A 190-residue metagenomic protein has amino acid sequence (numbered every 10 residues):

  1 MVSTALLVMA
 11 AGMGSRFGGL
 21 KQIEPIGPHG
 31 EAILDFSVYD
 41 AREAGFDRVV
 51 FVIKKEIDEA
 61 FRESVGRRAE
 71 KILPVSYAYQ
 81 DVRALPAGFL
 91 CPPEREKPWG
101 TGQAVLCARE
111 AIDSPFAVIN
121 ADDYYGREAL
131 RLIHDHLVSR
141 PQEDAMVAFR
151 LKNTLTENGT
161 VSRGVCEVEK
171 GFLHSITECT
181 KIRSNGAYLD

Functional and structural regions predicted by a protein language model:
V2-G66, V75, Q80, S114: N-terminal glycine-rich phosphate-binding loop and ensuing alpha1 helix
G14, Y124-G126: A short, conserved beta-strand element in the Rossmann-like catalytic core that flanks the donor/metal-binding loop
L34, A108, D122, R150: Residue-level signal for inorganic ion chemistry
A60-E70, L130-S139: Short, electropositive alpha-helical surface patch
A69-P115: Short phosphate-binding loop-to-helix
Y79, N120, A148-F149: Short loop/edge segments at beta-strand edges and connector loops that shape dinucleotide/nucleotide cofactor-binding
S114-Y124: Short beta-strand-to-loop acidic/aromatic patch adjacent to the donor-nucleotide binding site
R127-D190: Conserved core of the sugar-phosphate nucleotidyltransferase
